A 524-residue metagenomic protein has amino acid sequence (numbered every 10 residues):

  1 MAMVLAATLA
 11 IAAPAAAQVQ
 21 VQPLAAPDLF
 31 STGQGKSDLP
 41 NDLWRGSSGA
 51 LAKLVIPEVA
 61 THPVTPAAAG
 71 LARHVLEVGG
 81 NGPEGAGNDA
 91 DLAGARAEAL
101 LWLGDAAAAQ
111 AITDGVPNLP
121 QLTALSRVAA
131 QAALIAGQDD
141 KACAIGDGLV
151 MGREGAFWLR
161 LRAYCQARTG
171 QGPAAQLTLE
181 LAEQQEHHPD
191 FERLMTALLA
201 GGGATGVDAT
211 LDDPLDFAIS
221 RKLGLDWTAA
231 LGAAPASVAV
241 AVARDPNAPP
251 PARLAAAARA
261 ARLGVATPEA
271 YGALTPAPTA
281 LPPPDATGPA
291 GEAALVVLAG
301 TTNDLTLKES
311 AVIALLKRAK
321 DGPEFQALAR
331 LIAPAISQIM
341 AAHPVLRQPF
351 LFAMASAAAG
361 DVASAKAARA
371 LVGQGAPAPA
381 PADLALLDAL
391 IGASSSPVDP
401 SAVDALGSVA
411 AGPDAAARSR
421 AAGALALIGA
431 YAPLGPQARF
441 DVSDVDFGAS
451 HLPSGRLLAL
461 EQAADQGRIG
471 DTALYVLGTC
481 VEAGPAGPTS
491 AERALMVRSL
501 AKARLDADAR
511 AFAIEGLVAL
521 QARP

Functional and structural regions predicted by a protein language model:
A7, A12-P14: N-terminal signal peptide c-region/cleavage motif recognized by signal peptidases
A15-E84: N-terminal leader/linker segments that initiate helical-solenoid repeat arrays
S37-G46, T61, L76-A86, A111-Q121 (+19 more regions): Solenoid-like repeat scaffolds
L51, A86-G94, N118-V128, G152-L161 (+15 more regions): Generic helix N-cap/helix-start motif at coil->alpha-helix transitions
A99, V128-A133, C165-Q166, A355 (+1 more regions): Residue-level signature for tetratricopeptide repeat
L103, A136-G137, T169, A359 (+1 more regions): Structural motif corresponding to the intra-repeat A-B loop/turn of tetratricopeptide repeats
A106-A109, K141-C143, G172-T178, A363-A368 (+1 more regions): Solenoid-repeat scaffolds in large eukaryotic assemblies
K141-A233: Extended amphipathic alpha-helical segments with heptad-repeat/coiled-coil character used for oligomerization, fusion
